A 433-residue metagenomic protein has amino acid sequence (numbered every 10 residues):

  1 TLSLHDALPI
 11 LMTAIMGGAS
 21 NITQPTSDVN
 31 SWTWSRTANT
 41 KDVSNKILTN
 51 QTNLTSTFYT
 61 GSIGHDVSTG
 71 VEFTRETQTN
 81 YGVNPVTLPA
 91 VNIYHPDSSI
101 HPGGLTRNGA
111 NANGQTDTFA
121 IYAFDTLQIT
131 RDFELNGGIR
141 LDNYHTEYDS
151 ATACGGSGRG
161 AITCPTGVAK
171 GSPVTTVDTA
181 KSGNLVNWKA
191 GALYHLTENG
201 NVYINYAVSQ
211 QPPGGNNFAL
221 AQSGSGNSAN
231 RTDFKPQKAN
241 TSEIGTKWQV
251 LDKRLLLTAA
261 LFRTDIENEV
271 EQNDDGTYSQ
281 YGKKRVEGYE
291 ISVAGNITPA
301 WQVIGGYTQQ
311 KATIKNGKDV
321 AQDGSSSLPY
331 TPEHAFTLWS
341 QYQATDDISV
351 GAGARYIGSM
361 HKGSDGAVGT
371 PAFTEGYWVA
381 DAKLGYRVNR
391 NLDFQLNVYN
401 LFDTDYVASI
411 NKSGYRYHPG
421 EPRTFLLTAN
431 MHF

Functional and structural regions predicted by a protein language model:
A7-S20, N201-Y203, A207, D233-K315 (+1 more regions): Membrane-embedded beta-barrel scaffold of Gram-negative outer-membrane proteins
I10-I15, V71-T77, L141-E147, Y206-P212 (+8 more regions): Transmembrane beta-strands of outer-membrane beta-barrel pores
S56-Y59, T126-Q128, N184, A192-H195 (+8 more regions): Residue-level signature of outer-membrane beta-barrel architecture
S62, D132-L135, N199-V202, D252-L257 (+5 more regions): Repeated loop/turn-to-beta-strand initiation elements of outer-membrane beta-barrel proteins
G64, S68-T197, D319: Signature of Gram-negative outer-membrane beta-barrel scaffolds
T77-T79, L193-E243, R254-S279, K318 (+2 more regions): Surface-exposed extracellular loop regions of Gram-negative outer-membrane beta-barrel proteins, predominantly
A260-D265, S279-D365, F402, T428-H432: Gram-negative outer-membrane beta-barrel transporters
Y356-D365, G385-F433: C-terminal beta-signal and adjacent terminal beta-strands/loops of Gram-negative outer-membrane beta-barrel proteins
